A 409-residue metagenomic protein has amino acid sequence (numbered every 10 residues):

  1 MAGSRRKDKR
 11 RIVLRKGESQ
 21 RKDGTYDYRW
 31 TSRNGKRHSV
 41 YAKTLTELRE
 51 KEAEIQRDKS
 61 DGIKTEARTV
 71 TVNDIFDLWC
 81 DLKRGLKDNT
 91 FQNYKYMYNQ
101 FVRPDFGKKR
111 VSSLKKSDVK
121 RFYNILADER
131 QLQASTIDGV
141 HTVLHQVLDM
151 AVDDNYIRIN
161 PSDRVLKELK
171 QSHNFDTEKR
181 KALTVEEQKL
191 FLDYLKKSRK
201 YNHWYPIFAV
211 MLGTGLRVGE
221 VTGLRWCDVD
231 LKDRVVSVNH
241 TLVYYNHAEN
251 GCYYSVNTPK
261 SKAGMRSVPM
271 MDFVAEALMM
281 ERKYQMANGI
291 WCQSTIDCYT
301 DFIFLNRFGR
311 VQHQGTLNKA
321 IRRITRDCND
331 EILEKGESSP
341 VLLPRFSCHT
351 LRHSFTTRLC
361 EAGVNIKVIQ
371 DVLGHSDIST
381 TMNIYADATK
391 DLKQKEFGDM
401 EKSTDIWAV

Functional and structural regions predicted by a protein language model:
M1-A42, N239-H247: Short, Arg/Lys-rich segments that mark the N-terminal edge of DNA/RNA- and chromatin-recognition modules
M1-S4, D233, Y244-M265, D272-V274 (+3 more regions): C-terminal secondary-structure termini that scaffold catalytic or DNA-interacting sites
S19-S113, S117, Y284-Y299, K390: N-terminal DNA-binding module of tyrosine recombinases/phage integrases
S32, R37-K43, C80-P161, R199-N202 (+3 more regions): N-terminal core-binding DNA-recognition domain of tyrosine site-specific recombinases/integrases
H38, T44-L45, V235-S237, N246-H247 (+2 more regions): C-terminal catalytic core of Y-nucleophile DNA break-rejoin enzymes
A134, D138-T142, D153, I157-I159 (+6 more regions): Basic, Lys/Arg- and aromatic-enriched nucleic-acid-binding interface segment
N174, L242-Y244, S354, L373-D399: Catalytic-site neighborhood detector that most strongly recognizes the C-terminal catalytic loop/helix of tyrosine
D193-W204, T214, V268, Y284-Q293 (+3 more regions): Short, basic (Lys/Arg/His-rich) helix/loop patches that form interaction surfaces in the mid-to-C-terminal regions
